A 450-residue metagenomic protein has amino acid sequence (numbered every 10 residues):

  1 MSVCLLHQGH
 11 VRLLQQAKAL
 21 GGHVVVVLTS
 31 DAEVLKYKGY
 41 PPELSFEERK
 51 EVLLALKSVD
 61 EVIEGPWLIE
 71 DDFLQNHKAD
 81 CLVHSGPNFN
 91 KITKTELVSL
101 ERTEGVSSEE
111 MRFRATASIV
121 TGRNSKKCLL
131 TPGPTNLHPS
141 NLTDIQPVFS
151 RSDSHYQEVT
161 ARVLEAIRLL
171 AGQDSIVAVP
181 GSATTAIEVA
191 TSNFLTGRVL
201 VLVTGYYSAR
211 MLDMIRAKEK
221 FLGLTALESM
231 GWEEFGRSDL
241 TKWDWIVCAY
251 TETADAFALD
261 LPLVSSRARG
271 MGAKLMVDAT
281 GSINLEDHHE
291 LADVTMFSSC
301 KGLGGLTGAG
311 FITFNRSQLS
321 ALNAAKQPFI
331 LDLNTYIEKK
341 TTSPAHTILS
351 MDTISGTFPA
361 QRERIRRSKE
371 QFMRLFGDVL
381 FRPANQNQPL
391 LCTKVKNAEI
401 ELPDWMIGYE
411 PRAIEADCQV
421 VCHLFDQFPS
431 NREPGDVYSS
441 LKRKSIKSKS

Functional and structural regions predicted by a protein language model:
M1-T121: Nucleotidyltransferase catalytic core that binds NTPs
N124-I167, G172-A178, E363: A glycine-/small-polar-enriched, mobile loop at the entrance of the PLP active site in fold-type I
R162-G172, I354-A384: Conserved PLP-dependent catalytic core of the aminotransferase class-I/II
D174-L200, T204-L212: Conserved beta-loop-alpha segment that forms the PLP phosphate-binding cup at the N-terminus of a helix
G231-A279, I283: Active-site phosphate-binding strand-loop segment of PLP-dependent enzymes
H289-C300: Conserved active-site segment immediately N-terminal to the catalytic lysine that forms the internal aldimine
C300-M373, K442-S450: Active-site C-terminal subdomain of aminotransferase-like
L380-S448: Conserved C-terminal alpha-helix-loop-beta "cap" of PLP-dependent enzymes that closes/shapes the active-site mouth
